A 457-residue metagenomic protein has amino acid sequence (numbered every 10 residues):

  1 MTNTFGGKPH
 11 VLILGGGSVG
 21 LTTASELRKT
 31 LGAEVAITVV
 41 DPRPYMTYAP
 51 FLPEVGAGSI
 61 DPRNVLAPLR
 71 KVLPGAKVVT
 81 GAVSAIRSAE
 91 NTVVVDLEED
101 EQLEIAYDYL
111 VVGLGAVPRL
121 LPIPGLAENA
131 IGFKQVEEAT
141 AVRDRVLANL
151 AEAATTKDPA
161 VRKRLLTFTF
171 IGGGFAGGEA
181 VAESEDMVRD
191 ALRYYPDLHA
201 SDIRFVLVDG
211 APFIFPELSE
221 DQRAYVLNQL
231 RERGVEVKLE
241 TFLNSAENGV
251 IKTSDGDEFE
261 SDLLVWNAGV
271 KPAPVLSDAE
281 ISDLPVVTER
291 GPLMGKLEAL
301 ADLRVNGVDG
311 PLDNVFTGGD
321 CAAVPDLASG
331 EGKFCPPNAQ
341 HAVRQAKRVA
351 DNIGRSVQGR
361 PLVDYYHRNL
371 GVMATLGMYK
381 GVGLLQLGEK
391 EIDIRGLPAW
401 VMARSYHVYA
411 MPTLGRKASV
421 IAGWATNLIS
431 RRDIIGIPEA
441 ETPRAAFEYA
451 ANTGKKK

Functional and structural regions predicted by a protein language model:
M1-K8, K77-T169, V265: FAD-binding core/adjacent interface of flavoenzyme oxidoreductases
T2-T80, S84-A85, F168, F175-L218 (+2 more regions): Beta1-alpha1 glycine-rich phosphate/pyrophosphate-binding loop at the start of Rossmann-like nucleotide-binding domains
G6-K8, H341, Q345-K457: C-terminal, flexible cofactor-proximal segment of oxidoreductases
G16, L97, L114-G115, D255 (+1 more regions): Glycine-rich, N-terminal phosphate-binding loop of Rossmann-like dinucleotide-binding domains
V19, G115-P118, V181, V270-P272: Short glycine-rich anion-binding loops that position phosphate/pyrophosphate groups of nucleotides and phosphorylated
A36, A76-V93, E185-A301, L362: A Rossmann-like FAD-binding core segment of flavoenzymes
E128-K157, F259-L263, N267-R344: FAD-site-proximal beta/loop scaffold in flavoenzymes
V161-L218, Y225, E236-K238, C335-I353 (+2 more regions): Rossmann-like dinucleotide-binding core of oxidoreductases
